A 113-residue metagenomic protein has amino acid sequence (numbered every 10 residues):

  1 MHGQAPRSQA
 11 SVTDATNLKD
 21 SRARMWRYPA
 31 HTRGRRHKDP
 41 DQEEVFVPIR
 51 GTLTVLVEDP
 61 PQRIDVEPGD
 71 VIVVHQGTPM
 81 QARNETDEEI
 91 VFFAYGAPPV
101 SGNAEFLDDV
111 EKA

Functional and structural regions predicted by a protein language model:
M1-M25, R35-R36, A104-A113: A short, N-terminal "cap"/entry segment at the start of jelly-roll beta-barrel domains of the cupin/DSBH fold
G3-P6, Q81-A113: Double-stranded beta-helix
T16-L18, P29, P40, D59 (+1 more regions): A generic beta-sheet turn/junction motif
M25, K38, I49, V57-D59 (+3 more regions): Residue-level recognition of conserved beta-strand positions in structured domain cores
T32, D41-Q42, P60, T78-P79 (+1 more regions): A generic "binding-loop/recognition-motif" signal
R35-R36, V55-L56, I64, V74 (+1 more regions): Short beta-strand His + acidic residue motifs that chelate non-heme Fe in jelly-roll/DSBH and cupin folds
Q42-P68: A short beta-strand-loop-beta hairpin characteristic of the jelly-roll/cupin
